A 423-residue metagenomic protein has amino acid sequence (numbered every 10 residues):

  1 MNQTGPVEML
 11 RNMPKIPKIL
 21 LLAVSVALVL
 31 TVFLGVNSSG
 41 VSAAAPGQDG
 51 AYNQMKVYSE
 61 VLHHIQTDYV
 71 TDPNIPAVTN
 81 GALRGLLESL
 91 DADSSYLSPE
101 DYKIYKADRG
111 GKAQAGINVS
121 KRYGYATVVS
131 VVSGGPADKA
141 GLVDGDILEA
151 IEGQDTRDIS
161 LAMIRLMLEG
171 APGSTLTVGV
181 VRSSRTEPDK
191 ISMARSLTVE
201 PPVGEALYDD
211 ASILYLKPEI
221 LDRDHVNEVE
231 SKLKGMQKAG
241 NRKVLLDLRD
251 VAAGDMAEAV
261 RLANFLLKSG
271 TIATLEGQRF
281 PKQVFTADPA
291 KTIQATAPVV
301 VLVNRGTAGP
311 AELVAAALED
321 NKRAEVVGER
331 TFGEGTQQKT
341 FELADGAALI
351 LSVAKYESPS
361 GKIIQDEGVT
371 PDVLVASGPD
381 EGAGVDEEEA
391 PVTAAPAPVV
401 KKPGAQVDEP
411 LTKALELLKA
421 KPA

Functional and structural regions predicted by a protein language model:
N2-S94, A126, P410, K421-A423: Terminal targeting/pro-maturation regions of precursor/exported proteins
G5, G40-Q54, H63-V70, N74-I75 (+3 more regions): Cleft-lining beta-strand/loop regions that shape enzyme active-site pockets
V61, I117, L216, A414: A residue-level signal for conserved active-site and pocket-lining positions in enzyme catalytic cores
G81, S89-S130: PDZ/PDZ-like peptide-tail recognition elements
A107-G110, E169, I364: Short Gly/Pro-enriched turn/cap motifs at secondary-structure boundaries
A113-A115, L176, A347, P371: Change "...and in nucleic-acid phosphodiester-cleaving endonucleases..." to "...and in nucleic-acid processing enzymes
A348, K355, P359-A423: Conserved functional hotspot residues or short segments at active or partner-binding sites across diverse domains
